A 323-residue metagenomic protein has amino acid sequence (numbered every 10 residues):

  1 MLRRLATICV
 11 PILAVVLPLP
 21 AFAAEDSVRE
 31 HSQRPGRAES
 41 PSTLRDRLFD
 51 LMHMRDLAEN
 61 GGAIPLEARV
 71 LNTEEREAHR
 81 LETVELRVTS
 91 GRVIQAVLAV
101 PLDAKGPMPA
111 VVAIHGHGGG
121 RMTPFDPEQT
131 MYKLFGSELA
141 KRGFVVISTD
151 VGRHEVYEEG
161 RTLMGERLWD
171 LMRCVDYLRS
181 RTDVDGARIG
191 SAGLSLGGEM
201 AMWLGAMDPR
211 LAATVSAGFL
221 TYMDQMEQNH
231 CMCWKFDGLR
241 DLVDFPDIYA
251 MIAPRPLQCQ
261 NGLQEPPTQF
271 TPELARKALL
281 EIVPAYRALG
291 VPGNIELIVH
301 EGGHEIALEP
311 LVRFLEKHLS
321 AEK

Functional and structural regions predicted by a protein language model:
I8-P20: Bacterial N-terminal signal peptides
A58-G106: N-terminal cap/lid segment of alpha/beta-hydrolase-fold proteins
G106, A113-R181, Q225-N229: Cap/lid segment of the alpha/beta-hydrolase catalytic domain
D183-S195: Alpha/beta-hydrolase fold nucleophile elbow
G193-W203: Glycine-rich nucleophile elbow surrounding the catalytic serine of serine-hydrolase chemistry
R210-A250, P254, P266-A278, R287-V291: Mobile cap/lid helix-loop segments that gate and shape the active-site cleft of serine hydrolases
I252, C259-N261: Short beta-strand/loop motif that positions the catalytic acidic residue of the alpha/beta-hydrolase fold
L280-K323: C-terminal catalytic histidine-bearing segment of alpha/beta-hydrolase fold enzymes
